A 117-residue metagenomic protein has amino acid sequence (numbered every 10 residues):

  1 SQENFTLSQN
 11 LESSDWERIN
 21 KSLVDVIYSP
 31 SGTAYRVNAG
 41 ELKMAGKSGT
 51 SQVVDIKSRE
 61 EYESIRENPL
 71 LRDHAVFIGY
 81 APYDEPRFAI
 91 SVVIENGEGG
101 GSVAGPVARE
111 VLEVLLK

Functional and structural regions predicted by a protein language model:
S1-L7, L23-K117: Active-site beta-strand/loop architecture of penicillin-binding DD-peptidases
L11-V24: Extended C-terminal subregions enriched in glycine
